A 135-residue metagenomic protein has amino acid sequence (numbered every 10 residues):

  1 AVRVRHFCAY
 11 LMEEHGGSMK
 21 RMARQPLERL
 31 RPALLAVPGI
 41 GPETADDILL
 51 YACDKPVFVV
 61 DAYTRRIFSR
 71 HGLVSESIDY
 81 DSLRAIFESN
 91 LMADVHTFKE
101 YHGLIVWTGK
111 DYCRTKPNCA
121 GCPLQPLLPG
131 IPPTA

Functional and structural regions predicted by a protein language model:
A1-A135: Catalytic cores of DNA base-excision repair glycosylases
